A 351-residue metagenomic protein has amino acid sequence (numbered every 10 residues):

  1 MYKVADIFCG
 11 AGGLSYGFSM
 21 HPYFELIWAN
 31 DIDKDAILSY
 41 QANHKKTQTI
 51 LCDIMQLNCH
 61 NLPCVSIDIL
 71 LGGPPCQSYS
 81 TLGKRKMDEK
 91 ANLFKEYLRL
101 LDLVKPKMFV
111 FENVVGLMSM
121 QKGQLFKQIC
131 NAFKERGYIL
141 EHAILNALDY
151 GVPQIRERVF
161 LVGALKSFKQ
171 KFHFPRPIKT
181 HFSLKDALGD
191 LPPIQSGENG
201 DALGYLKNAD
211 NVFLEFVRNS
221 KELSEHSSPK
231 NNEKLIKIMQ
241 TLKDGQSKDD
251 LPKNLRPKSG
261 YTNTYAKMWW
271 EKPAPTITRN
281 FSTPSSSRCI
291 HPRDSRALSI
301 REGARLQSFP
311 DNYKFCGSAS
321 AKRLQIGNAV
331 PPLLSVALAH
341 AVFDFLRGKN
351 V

Functional and structural regions predicted by a protein language model:
V4-G13, I54, C64-L82, M108-V114 (+4 more regions): Conserved proline-anchored active-site loop of SAM-dependent methyltransferases that bridges a beta-strand
A11-P22: Conserved SAM-binding loop of SAM-dependent methyltransferases across substrates and taxa, primarily the Class I
L26-I27: Short beta-strand element of Class I
D33: Conserved SAM/SAH-binding beta-strand->alpha-helix loop
Y40: Conserved SAM-binding loop
K46-I54: Conserved SAM-binding strand-loop segment of SAM-dependent methyltransferases
C59-I67, Y79-K258: Class I S-adenosyl-L-methionine
K207, N211-V351: C-terminal target-recognition/interaction regions appended to catalytic cores
